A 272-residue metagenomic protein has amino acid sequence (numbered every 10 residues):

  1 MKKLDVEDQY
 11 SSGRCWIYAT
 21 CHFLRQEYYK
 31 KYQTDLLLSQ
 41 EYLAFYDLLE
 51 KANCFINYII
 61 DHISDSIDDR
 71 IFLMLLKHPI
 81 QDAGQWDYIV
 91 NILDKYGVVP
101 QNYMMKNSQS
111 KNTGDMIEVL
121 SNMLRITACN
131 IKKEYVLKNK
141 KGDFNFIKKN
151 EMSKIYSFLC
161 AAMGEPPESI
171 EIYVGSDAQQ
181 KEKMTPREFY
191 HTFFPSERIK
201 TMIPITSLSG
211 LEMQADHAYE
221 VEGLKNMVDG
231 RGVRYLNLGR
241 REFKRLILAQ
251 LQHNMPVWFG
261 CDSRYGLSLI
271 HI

Functional and structural regions predicted by a protein language model:
M1-R187, R245-V257: Active-site nucleophile-adjacent alpha helix/oxyanion-hole segment immediately C-terminal to the catalytic cysteine
W86-D87, V233-G239: Non-catalytic membrane-recruitment/adaptor modules and adjacent regulatory linkers in eukaryotic signaling/cytoskeletal
V174-G232, Q252: Long, low-complexity, polar/charged, intrinsically disordered or flexibly structured peripheral segments
G230-R231, E242-K244: Active-site-adjacent structural elements in folded domains
C261-S263: Active-site-proximal beta-strand/loop segments in catalytic clefts of secreted hydrolases
L267-S268: Extracytoplasmic/secreted cell-surface and envelope-processing proteins
H271-I272: Conserved small/polar residues in nucleotide/adenosyl-binding loops
